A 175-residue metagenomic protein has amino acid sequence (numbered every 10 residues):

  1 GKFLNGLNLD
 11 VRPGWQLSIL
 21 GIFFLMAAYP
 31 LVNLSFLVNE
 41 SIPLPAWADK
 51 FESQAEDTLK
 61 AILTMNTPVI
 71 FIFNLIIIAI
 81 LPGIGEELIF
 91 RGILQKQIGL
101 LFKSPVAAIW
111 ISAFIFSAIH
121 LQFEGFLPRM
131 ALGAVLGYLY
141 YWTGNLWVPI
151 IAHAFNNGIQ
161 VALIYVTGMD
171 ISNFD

Functional and structural regions predicted by a protein language model:
G1-N8, R91, K96: Cytoplasmic membrane-interface regions of multi-pass membrane proteins
L4-L81: Juxtamembrane helix-loop-helix connectors linking adjacent transmembrane helices in multi-pass membrane enzymes
S18-F23, I72, I76, V106-I111 (+2 more regions): Hydrophobic alpha-helical transmembrane segments
Y29-P45, E86-L94, Q122, P128: Transmembrane alpha-helix/helix-exit interface in multi-pass inner-membrane proteins
T58-I70, P105-A107, T167-D175: Aromatic-enriched alpha-helical transmembrane segments of multi-pass intramembrane proteins
I78, P82, P105-H120: Small-polar-interrupted transmembrane alpha-helices in polytopic inner-membrane proteins
G85-I111, Y138-N145: Membrane-interface helix/loop boundary segments of multi-pass membrane proteins
S117-D175: Functionally important transmembrane alpha-helices
